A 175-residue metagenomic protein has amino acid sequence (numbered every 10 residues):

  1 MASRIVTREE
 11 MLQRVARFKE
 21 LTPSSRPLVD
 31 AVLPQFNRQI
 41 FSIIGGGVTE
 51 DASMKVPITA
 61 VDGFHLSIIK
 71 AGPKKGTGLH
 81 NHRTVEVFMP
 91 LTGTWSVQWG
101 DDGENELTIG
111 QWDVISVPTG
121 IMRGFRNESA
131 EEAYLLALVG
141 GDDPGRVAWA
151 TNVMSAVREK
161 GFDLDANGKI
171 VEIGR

Functional and structural regions predicted by a protein language model:
M1-G63, D165-R175: A short, N-terminal "cap"/entry segment at the start of jelly-roll beta-barrel domains of the cupin/DSBH fold
A2-E10, G124-R175: Double-stranded beta-helix
V48-A52, H65-N81: Conserved short histidine dyad/triad with adjacent acidic residue
K55-T59, T77-H82, W99, E106-T108 (+1 more regions): Short histidine-centered beta-strand/loop micro-motifs that create catalytic or ligand/metal-coordination sites
I68, G78, V87, V114 (+1 more regions): Short, surface-exposed charged micro-motifs
A71-G72, I109-S129, G140: Conserved metal-binding segment of the jelly-roll/cupin
N81, V85-Q111, I121: A short beta-strand-loop-beta hairpin characteristic of the jelly-roll/cupin
